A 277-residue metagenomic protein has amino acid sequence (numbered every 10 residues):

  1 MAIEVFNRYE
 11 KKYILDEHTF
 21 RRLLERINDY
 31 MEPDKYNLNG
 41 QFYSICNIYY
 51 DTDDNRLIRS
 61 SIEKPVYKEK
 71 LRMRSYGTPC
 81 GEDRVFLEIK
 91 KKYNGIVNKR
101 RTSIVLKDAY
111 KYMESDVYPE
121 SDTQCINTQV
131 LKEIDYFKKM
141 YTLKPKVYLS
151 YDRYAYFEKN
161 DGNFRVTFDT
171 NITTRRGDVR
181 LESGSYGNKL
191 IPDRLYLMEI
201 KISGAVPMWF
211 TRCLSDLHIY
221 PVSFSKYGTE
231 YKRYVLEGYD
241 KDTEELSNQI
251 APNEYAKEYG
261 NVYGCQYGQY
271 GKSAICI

Functional and structural regions predicted by a protein language model:
M1-I277: Phosphate-end processing signature that detects enzymes handling 5′-triphosphorylated RNA and polyphosphate
